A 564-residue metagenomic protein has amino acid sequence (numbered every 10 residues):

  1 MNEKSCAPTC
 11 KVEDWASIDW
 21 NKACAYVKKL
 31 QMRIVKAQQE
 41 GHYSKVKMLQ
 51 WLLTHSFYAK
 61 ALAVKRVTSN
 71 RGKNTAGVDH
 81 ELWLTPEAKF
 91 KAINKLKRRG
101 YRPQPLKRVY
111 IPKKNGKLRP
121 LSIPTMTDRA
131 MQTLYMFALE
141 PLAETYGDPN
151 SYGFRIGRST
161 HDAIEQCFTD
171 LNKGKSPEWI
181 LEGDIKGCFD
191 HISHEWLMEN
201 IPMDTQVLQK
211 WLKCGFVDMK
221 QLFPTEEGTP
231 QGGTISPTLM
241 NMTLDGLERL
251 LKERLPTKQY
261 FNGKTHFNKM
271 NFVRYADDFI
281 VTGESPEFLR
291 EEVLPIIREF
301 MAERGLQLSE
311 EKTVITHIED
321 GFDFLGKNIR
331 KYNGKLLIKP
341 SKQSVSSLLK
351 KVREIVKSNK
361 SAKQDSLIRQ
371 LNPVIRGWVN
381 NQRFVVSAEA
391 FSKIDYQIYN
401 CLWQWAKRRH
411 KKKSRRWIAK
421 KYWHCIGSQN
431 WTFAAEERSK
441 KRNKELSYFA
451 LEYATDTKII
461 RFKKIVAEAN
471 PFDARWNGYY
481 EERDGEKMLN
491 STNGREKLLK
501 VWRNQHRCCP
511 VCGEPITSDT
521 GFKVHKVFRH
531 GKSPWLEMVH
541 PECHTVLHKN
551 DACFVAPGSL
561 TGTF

Functional and structural regions predicted by a protein language model:
E13-G72, F137-G153: Charged boundary/loop elements
K95, P149-N150, R155-R158, D162-G321: Conserved polymerase palm-domain catalytic core
M219-L222, R304-W378: A conserved non-catalytic segment of reverse transcriptases and RNA-directed RNA polymerases corresponding to the late
I355-R416: Right-hand nucleic-acid polymerase module
Q397-K497, R507-C508, G562-F564: Extended C-terminal regions of large enzymes
V501-H506, K532-L536: Short metal-coordination and nucleic-acid-contact micro-motifs, chiefly zinc-binding Cys/His arrays
G513-F554: Histidine-centered nuclease catalytic patch
